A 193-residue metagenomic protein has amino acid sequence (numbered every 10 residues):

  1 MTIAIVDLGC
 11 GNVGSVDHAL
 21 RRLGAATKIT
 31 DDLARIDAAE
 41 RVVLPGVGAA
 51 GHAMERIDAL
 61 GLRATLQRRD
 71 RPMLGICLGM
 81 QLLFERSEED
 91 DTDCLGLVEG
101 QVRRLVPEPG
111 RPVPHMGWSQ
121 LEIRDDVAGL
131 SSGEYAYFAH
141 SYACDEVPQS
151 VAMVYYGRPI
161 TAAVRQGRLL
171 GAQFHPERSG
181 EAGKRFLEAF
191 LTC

Functional and structural regions predicted by a protein language model:
M1-A4: Extreme N-terminal starter segment of soluble prokaryotic enzymes
G11: Conserved Rossmann-like nucleotide-cofactor binding loop
A26-I29, V102: Generic structural signal for residues in well-ordered beta-strands
K28-A38: Short acidic low-complexity segments
V43-P45: Structural motif
G48-M116: Cysteine-nucleophile active-site neighborhood
R68, Q101-C193: Amide-donor transfer/coupling interface in amidating biosynthetic enzymes
